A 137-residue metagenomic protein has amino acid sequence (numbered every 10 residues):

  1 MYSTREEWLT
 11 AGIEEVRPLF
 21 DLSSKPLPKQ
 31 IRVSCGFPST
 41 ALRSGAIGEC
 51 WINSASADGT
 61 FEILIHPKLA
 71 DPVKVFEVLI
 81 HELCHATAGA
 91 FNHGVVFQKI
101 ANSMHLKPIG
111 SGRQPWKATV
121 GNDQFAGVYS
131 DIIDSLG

Functional and structural regions predicted by a protein language model:
M1-A70, A90-G137: Metalloprotease/metallohydrolase-associated module, dominated by Zn2+-dependent proteases
L64-H66, V73-I80: Short, conserved helix/loop micro-motifs enriched in His/Cys and acidic residues
E77-A90: Active-site recognition of the HExxH zinc-binding catalytic motif
